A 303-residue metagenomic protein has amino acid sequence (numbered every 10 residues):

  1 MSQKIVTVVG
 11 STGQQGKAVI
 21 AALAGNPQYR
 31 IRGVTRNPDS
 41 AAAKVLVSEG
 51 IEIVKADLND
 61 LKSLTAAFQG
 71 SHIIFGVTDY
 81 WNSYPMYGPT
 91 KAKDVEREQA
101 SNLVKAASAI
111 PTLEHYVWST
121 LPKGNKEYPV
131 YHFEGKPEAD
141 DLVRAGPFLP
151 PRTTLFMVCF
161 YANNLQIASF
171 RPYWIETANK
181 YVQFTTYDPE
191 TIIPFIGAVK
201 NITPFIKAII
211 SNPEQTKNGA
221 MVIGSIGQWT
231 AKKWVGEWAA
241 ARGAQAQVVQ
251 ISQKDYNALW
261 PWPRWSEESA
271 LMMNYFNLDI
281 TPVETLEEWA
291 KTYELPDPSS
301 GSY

Functional and structural regions predicted by a protein language model:
M1-K4, G301-Y303: Basic/polar N-terminal segments that are highly enriched at the extreme N-terminus, encompassing both cleavable
S2-K44, N59-K62, Q69, D79-E98 (+3 more regions): Oxidoreductase cofactor-interface core, primarily capturing Rossmann-like NAD(P)-dependent enzymes
R32, E52-V54, T154, Q247-S252: General small-molecule cofactor/ligand-binding pocket signal
L46-D60: Rossmann-fold cofactor-recognition segment
T65, S101-V104, V199-K207, V283-K291: Short, amphipathic alpha-helical "lid/cap" segments that border enzyme active or binding sites
Q99-A107, Q250-S252: Extended, compositionally biased low-complexity polar/Lys-Gly-rich tracts and adjacent boundary/linker regions are
K217, R242-Q245, Q250-Y303: A hydrophobic C-terminal alpha-helical subdomain
